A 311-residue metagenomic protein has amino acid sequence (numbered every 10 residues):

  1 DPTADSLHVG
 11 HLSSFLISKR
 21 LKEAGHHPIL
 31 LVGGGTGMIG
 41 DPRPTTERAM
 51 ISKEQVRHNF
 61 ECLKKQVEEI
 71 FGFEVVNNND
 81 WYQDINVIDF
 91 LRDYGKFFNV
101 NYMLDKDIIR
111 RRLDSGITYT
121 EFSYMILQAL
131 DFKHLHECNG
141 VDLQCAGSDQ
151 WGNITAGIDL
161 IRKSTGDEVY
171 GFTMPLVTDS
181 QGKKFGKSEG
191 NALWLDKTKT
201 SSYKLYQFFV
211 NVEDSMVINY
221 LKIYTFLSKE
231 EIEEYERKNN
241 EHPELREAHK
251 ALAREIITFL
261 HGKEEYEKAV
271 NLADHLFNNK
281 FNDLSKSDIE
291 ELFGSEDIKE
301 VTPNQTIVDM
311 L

Functional and structural regions predicted by a protein language model:
D1-Q150, I154-I158, S164-Y170, K183: NTP-dependent nucleotidyl-transfer catalytic core
K163-L311: Conserved nucleotide- and phosphate/pyrophosphate-binding catalytic cores in adenylate/nucleotidyl-handling enzymes
